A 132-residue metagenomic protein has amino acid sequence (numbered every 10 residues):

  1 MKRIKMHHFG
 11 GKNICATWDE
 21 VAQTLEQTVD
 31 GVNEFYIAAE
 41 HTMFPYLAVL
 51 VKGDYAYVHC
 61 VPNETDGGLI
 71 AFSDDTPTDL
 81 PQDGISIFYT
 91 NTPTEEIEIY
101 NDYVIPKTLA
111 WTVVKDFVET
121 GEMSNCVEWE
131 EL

Functional and structural regions predicted by a protein language model:
M1-V32, V61-L132: Acidic, proline/glycine-rich low-complexity IDRs
A22-P62: Short, well-structured hydrophobic secondary-structure segments
